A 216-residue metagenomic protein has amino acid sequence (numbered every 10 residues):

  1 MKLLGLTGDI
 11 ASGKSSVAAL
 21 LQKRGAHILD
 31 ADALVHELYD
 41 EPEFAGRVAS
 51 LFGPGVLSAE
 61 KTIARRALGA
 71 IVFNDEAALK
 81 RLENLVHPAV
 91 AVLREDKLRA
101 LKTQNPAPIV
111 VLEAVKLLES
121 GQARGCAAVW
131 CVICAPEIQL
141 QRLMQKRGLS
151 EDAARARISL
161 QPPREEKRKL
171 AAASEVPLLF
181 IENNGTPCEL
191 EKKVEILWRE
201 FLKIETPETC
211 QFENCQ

Functional and structural regions predicted by a protein language model:
L6: Hydrophobic anchor at the beta1->P-loop junction of P-loop NTPases
D9, L21: P-loop (Walker A) phosphate-binding loop of NTP-binding proteins
S12: ATP-binding Walker
S15: Walker A/P-loop
Q22-L29: Post-Walker A helix-loop "phosphate-sensing" segment adjacent to the P-loop in P-loop NTPases
A33-P108: ATP-dependent small-molecule kinase phosphotransfer cores that center on conserved nucleotide phosphate-binding segments
E95-K146: ATP-dependent NMP and nucleoside kinases share a basic, alpha-helical "lid"
A123-R124, Q145-I204, T209-C215: Small-molecule kinase domains that catalyze NTP-dependent phosphoryl transfer to phosphate-bearing small molecules
